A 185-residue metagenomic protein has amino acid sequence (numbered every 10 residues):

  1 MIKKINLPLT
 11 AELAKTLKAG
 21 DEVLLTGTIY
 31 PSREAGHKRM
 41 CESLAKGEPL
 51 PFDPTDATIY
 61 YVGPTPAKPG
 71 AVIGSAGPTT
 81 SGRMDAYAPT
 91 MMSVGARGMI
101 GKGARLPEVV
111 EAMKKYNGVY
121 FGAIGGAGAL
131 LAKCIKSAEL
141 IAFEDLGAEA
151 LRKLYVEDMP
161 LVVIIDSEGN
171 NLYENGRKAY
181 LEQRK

Functional and structural regions predicted by a protein language model:
M1-L9: Short, structured beta-strand/loop micro-motifs enriched in basic residues and often containing a Trp
P31-S32, G36-M159: Feature captures the catalytic cores and cofactor-binding loops of soluble hydro-lyases/lyases that act on carboxylate
A88, I164-K185: Active-site/ligand-binding-proximal alpha/beta "capping" segment
